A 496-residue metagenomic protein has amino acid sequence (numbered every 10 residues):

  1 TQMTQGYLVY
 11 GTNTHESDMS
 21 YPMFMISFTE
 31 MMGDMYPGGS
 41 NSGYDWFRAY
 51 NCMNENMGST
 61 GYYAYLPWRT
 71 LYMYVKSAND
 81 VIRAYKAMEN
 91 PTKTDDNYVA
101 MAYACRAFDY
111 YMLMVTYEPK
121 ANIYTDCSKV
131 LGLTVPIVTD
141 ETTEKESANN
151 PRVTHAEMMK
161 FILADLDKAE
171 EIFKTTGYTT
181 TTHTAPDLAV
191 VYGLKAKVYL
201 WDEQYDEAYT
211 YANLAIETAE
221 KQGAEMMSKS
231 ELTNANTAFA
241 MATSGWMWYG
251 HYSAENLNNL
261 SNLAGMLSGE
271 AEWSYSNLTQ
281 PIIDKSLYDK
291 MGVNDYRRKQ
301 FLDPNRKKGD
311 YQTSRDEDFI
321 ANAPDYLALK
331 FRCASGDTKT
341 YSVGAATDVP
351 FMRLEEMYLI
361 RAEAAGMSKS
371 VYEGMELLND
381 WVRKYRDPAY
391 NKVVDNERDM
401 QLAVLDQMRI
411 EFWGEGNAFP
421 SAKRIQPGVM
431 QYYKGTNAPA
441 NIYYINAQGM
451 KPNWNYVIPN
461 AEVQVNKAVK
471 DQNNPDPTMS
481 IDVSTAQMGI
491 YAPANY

Functional and structural regions predicted by a protein language model:
T1-Y98, Y110-E157, H183, T218-T347 (+3 more regions): Short acidic-aromatic linear motifs embedded in glycine-rich loops, typified by GG[WY][YF]DAGD(H) and related
A189, L194-E225: Aromatic-residue-lined binding/catalytic grooves and analogous aromatic/hydrophobic interfacial grooves in multimeric
